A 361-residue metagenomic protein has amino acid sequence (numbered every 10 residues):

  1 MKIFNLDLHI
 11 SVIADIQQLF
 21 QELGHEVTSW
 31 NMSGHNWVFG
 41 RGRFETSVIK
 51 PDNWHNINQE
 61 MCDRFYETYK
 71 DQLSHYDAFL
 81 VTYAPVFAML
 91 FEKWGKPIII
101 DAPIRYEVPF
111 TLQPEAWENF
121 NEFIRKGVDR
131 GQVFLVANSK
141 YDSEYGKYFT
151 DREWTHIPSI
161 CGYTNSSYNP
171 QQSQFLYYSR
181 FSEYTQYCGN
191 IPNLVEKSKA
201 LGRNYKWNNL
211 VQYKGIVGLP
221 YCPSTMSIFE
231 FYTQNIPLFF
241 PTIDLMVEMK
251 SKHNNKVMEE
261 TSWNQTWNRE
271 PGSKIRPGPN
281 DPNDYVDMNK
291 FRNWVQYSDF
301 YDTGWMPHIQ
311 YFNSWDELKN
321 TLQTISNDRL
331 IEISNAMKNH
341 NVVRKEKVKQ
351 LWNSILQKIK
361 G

Functional and structural regions predicted by a protein language model:
M1-K93, V342-G361: N-terminal pre-catalytic "stem/leader" segment of glycosyltransferase-like enzymes
Q21, E92, D129, Y232-T233 (+1 more regions): Anion (oxyanion) recognition and catalysis
W30, I99-I104, N138, I157 (+2 more regions): Generic beta-sheet signal
W37-G42, V108-A116, T164-P170, L210 (+3 more regions): Short, charged, surface-exposed secondary-structure boundary motifs
T82-Q172, Y178-F181, N289-R292, Q296 (+1 more regions): Catalytic core of nucleotide-activated saccharide and alditol-phosphate transferases
K96, G215, N235-F239: Structural loop-to-beta junction motif characteristic of Rossmann-like glycosyltransferase folds
G131, K140-Y141, K147-S224, E230 (+2 more regions): Nucleotide-sugar donor-binding catalytic core of glycosyltransferases
P220-Y221, T225-N341: Catalytic binding pocket for nucleotide-activated donors in carbohydrate/polymer assembly enzymes
